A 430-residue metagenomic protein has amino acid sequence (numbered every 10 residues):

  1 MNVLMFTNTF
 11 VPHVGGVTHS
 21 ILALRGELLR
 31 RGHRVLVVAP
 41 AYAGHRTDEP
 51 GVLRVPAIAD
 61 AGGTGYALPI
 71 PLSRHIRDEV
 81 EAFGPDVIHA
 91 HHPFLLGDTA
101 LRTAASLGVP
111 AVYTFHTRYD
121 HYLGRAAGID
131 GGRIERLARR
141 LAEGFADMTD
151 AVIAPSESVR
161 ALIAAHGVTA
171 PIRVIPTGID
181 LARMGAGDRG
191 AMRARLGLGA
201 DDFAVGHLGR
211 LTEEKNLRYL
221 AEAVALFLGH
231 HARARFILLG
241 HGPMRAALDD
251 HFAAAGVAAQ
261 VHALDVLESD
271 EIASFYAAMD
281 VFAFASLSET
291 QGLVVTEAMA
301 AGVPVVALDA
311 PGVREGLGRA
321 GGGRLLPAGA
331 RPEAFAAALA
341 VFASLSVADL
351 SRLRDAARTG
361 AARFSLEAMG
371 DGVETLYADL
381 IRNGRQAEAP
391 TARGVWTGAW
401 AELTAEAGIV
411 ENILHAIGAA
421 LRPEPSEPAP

Functional and structural regions predicted by a protein language model:
M1-P56, R385, A389, W396-P430: N-terminal subdomain of nucleotide-sugar transferases
V80, A146, V266-L267, S274-M279: Short alpha-helical donor nucleotide-sugar binding micro-motif in glycosyltransferases
G185-L198: A short helix/loop element that forms part of the nucleotide-sugar donor recognition site in Leloir-type
G199-V224, R354: Conserved donor-binding/catalytic core segment of Leloir-type glycosyltransferases
P243, R314-V341, A348: Change "using UDP/GDP/dTDP sugars" to "using nucleotide sugars
A247-L267: Nucleotide-activated donor-binding/catalytic signature segment of Leloir-type glycosyltransferases, i.e., the conserved
L287: Aromatic "clamp/platform" in nucleotide-sugar-dependent glycosyltransferases that forms part of the donor/acceptor
P304-D309: Short hydrophobic beta-strand element within catalytic cores of glycosyltransferases and related nucleotide-activated
